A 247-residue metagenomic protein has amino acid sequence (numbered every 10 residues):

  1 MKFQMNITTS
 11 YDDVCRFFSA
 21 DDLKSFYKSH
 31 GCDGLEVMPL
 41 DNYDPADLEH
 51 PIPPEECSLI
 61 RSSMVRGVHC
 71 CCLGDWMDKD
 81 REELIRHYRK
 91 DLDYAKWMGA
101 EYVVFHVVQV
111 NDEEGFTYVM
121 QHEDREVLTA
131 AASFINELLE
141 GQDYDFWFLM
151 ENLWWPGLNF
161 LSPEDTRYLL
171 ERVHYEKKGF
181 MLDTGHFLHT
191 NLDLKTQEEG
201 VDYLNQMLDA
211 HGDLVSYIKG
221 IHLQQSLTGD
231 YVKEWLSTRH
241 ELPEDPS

Functional and structural regions predicted by a protein language model:
M1-K2, S25, I85, R89 (+6 more regions): Histidine-acidic metal/acid-base catalytic patches
M1-W97: N-terminal pre-domain/capping segments
K2-T8, C32-E36, S63-G67, A100-V104 (+4 more regions): Structural preference for beta-strand elements that scaffold enzyme active sites
N6-V14, M38-N42, H69-L73, V108-V110 (+4 more regions): Active-site beta-loop-alpha junctions enriched in small/polar residues
V14-F17, P45-E49, M77-E82, E113-H122 (+3 more regions): Short, flexible/disordered intra-domain loops and linkers
F18-K24, D47-E55, R81-D91, D124-E137 (+3 more regions): Well-ordered, non-membrane alpha-helical segments in soluble/globular domains
N42-A46, G67-W76, E101-H106, L139-Q142 (+2 more regions): Low-complexity, flexible helical/coil segments
D80-G179: Active-site acidic/histidine proton-transfer and metal-coordination neighborhood in alpha/beta enzyme cores
